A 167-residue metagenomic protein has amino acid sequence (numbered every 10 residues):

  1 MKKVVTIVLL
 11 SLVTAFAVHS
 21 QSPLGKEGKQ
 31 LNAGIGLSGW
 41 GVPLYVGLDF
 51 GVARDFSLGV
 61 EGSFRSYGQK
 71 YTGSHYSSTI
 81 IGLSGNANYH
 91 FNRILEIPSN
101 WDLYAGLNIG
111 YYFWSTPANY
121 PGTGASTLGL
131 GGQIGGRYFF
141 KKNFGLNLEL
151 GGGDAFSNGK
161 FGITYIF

Functional and structural regions predicted by a protein language model:
M1-K26: Cleavable N-terminal export/targeting peptides
H19-L58, F64, A87, K160 (+1 more regions): Short glycine/proline- and aromatic-enriched beta-strand/turn motifs that initiate or cap beta-hairpins
Q21-G28, R54-D55, N92-D102, F140-N143: Short loop/turn motifs that connect adjacent beta-strands in outer-membrane beta-barrel proteins
S22-L31, E61-L83, Y111-L130: Flexible, solvent-exposed loop segments that connect beta-strands
K29-A33, L58-V60, L83, W101-L107 (+3 more regions): Transmembrane beta-strands of outer-membrane beta-barrel proteins
N32-Y45, Y71-H75, G124-T127, L148-G162: Solvent-exposed loop/turn segments connecting transmembrane beta-strands in outer-membrane beta-barrel proteins
I35-G41, G62-G68, F91, I109-S115 (+2 more regions): Transmembrane beta-strands of outer-membrane beta-barrel pores
G47-D49, N88-N92, G135-R137, G151 (+1 more regions): Transmembrane beta-barrel domains of outer membrane proteins
